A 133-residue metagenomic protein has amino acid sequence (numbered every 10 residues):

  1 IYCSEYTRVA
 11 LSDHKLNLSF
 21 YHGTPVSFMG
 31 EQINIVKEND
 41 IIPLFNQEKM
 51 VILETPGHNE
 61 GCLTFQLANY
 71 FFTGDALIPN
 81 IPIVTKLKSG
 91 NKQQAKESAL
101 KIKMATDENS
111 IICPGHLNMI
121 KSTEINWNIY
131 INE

Functional and structural regions predicted by a protein language model:
I1-F45: Active-site HxH/HxHxD metal-binding segment of metal-dependent hydrolases
N17-F20, K49, E54, N59-N132: Metallo-beta-lactamase
